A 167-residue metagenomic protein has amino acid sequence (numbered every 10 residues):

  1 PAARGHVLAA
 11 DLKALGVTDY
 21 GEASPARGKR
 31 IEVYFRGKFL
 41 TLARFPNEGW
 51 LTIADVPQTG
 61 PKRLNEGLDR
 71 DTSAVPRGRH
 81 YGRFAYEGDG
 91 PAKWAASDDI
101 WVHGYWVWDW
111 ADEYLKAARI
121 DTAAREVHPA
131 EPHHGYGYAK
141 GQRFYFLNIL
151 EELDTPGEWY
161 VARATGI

Functional and structural regions predicted by a protein language model:
P1-I167: Extracellular polysaccharide-degrading/modifying enzymes targeting complex plant/algal/animal polysaccharides
